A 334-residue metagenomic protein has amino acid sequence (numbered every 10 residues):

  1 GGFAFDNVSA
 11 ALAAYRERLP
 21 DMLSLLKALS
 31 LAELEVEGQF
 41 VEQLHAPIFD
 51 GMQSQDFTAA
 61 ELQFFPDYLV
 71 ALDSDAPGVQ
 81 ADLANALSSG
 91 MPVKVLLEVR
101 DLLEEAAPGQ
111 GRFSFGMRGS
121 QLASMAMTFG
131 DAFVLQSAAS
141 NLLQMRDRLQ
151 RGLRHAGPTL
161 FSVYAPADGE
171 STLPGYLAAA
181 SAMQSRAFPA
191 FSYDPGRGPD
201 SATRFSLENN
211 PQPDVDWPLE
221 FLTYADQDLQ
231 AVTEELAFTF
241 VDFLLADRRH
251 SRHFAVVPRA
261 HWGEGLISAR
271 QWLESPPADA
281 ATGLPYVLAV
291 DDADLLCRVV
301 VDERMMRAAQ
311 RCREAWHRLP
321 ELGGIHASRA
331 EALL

Functional and structural regions predicted by a protein language model:
G1-L19, G169-L334: Flexible, low-complexity linker and terminal segments
G2-L44: Anionic-ligand anchoring segments at beta-strand to alpha-helix junctions in alpha/beta enzyme folds, i.e., glycine
F3-F5, F40, F49, F57 (+10 more regions): Phenylalanine-focused residue identity feature
A28-Q110, S120, S124, F133-G152: Thiamine diphosphate
G90-S206: Core active-site phosphate/anionic-ligand binding loop and the adjoining beta-turn-alpha structural block in enzyme
